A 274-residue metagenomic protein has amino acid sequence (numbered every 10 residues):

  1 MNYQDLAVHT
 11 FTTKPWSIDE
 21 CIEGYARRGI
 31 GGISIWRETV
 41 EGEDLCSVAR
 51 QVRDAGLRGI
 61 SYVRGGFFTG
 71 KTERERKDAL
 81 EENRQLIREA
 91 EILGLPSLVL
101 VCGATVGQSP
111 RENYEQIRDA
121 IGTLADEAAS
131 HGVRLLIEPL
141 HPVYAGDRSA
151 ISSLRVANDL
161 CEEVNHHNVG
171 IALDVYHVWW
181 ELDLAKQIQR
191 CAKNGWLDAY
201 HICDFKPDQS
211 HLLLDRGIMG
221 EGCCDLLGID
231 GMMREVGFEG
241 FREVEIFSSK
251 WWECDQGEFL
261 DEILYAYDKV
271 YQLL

Functional and structural regions predicted by a protein language model:
M1-A7, I60-G70, G103-T105: N-terminal small/glycine-rich loop or linker at the start of catalytic domains across soluble metabolic enzymes
M1-G29, G94-L95, I151-L173, H177-L274: Histidine-acidic metal/acid-base catalytic patches
T12-K14, R37-T39, G65-F68, C102-V106 (+4 more regions): Active-site-proximal loop/turn and secondary-structure-junction residues that shape catalytic pockets, frequently
G24-G42, V63-G66: N-terminal substrate-binding region of glycoside hydrolase catalytic domains
S34, S61-V63, V99, L136 (+2 more regions): Conserved beta-strand positions in the central sheet of alpha/beta enzyme cores
S34-R53, C102, Q108-S109, A145: Glycine-rich, proline-tolerant flexible connector loops at the mouths of alpha/beta enzymes
G42-D54, R84-I92, R118-A129, L184-G195 (+1 more regions): Short amphipathic alpha-helices and their capping/turn segments at secondary-structure boundaries
E73-G170, W180, E258, E262: Active-site acidic/histidine proton-transfer and metal-coordination neighborhood in alpha/beta enzyme cores
